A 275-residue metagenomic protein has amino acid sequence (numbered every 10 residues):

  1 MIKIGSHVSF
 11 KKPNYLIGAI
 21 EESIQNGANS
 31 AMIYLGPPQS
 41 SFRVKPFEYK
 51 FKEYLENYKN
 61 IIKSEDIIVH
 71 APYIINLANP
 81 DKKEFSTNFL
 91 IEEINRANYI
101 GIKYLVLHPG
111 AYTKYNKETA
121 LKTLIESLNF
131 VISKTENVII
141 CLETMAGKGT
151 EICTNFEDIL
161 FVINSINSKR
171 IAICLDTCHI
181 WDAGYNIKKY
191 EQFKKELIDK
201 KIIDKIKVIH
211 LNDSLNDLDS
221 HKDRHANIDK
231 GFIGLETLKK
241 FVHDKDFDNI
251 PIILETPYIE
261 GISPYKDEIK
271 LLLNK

Functional and structural regions predicted by a protein language model:
M1-A71, L77-E92: N-terminal pre-domain/capping segments
M1-I2, H7-K11, Y15-I17, L218-H221 (+2 more regions): Domain-scale selection of a single, long terminal region that carries the protein's primary operational module
K3-V8, N29-I33, E65-A71, L105-L107 (+4 more regions): Hydrophobic faces of well-ordered beta-strands that scaffold small-molecule active sites in alpha/beta enzyme cores
H7-K11, G36-P38, P72-I74, G110-Y112 (+4 more regions): Active-site beta-loop-alpha junctions enriched in small/polar residues
I20-G27, F47-I68, I91-G101, N129-E136 (+3 more regions): Acidic (Asp/Glu)-rich catalytic clusters
A31, K82-R96, K117-F130, N155-S165 (+3 more regions): Short, electropositive alpha-helical surface patch
A31, V131-A226: Acidic/histidine-rich catalytic cores of soluble enzymes
I61, N76-A172: Active-site acidic/histidine proton-transfer and metal-coordination neighborhood in alpha/beta enzyme cores
